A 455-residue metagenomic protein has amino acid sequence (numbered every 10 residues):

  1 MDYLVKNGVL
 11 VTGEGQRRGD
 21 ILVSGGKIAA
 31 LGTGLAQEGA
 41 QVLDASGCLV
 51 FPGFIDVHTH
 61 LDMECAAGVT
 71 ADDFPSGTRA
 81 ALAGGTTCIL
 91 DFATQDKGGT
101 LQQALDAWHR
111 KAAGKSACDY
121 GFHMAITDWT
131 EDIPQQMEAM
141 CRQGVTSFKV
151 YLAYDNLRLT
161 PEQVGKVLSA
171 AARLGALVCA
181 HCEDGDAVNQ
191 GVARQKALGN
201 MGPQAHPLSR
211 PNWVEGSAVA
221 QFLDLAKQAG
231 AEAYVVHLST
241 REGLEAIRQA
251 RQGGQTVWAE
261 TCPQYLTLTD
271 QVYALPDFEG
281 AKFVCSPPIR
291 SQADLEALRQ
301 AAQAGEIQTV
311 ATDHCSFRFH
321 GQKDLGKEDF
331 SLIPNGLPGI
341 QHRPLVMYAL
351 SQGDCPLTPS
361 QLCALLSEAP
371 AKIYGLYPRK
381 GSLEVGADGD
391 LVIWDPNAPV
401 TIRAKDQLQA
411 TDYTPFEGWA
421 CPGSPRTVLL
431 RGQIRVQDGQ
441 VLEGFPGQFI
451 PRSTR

Functional and structural regions predicted by a protein language model:
M1-G53: Histidine-rich, glycine-flanked metal-binding segment
G8, D324-D329, V385-P451: C-terminal cap of metal-dependent C-N hydrolases
G8, I21, G26, G47 (+15 more regions): Divalent metal-coordination and catalytic microenvironments
A45-K115, D132: Metal-associated gating/positioning segment near the N- to mid-region
T86-L90, S116-G121, V145-S147, L225-A233 (+1 more regions): Short, surface-exposed connector motifs at secondary-structure boundaries
Q102-C118, V167-A180: Alpha-helix-loop-beta-strand connector modules within alpha/beta enzyme cores
Q135-V310, G326: Histidine/acidic residue-rich metal-binding segments in metalloenzymes
Q204-G230, G280-K282, A304, Q308-V310 (+1 more regions): His/Asp/Glu-enriched, well-ordered alpha-helical/loop segment that forms or immediately abuts the divalent-metal
